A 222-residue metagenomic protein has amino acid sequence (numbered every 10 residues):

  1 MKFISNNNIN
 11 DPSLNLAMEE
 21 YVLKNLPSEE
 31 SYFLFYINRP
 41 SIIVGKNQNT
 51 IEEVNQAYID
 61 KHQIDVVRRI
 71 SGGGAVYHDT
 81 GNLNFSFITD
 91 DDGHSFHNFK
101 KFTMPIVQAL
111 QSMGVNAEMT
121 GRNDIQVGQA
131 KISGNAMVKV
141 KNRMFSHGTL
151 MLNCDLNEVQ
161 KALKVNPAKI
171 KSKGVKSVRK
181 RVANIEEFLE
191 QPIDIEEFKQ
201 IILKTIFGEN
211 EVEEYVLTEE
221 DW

Functional and structural regions predicted by a protein language model:
M1-H97: N-terminal lobe of the biotin/lipoate ligase/transferase fold
N6-I9, D91-F99, H147-T149, E186-I193: Flexible, glycine/proline-enriched loop segments at strand-loop-helix junctions that form or flank small-ligand binding
A17, Y21, K101-Q108, S112 (+1 more regions): Long, highly charged amphipathic alpha-helices
F33, N55-Q56, N123, S133-K141: A generic local secondary-structure boundary/capping motif
N38, D79, G121, M144-S146 (+1 more regions): A generic structural signal for well-ordered coil/turn residues at beta-strand boundaries that shape enzyme active-site
N82-N123: Contiguous, small/hydrophobic- and glycine-enriched helical/loop subdomains that border and often "cap" functional
I106, S133, K141-W222: Long, positively charged amphipathic alpha-helical accessory segments at protein N-termini or as interdomain linkers
M119-A136, T218-W222: Beta-rich nucleic-acid/ligand-interaction surfaces
